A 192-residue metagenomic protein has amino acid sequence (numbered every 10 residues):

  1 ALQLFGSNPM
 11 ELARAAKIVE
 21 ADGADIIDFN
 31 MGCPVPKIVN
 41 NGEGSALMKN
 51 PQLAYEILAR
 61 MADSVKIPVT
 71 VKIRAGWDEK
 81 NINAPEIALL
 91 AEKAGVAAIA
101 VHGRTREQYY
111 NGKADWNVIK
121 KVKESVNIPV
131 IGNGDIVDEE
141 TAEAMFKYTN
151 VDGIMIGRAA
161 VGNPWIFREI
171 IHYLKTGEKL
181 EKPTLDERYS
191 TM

Functional and structural regions predicted by a protein language model:
A1-A24, A46-L53: Glycine-rich anion/phosphate-binding loops
A1-L4, I27, V69-I73, V101 (+2 more regions): Hydrophobic faces of well-ordered beta-strands that scaffold small-molecule active sites in alpha/beta enzyme cores
F5-S7, G32-P34, K72-D78, R104-R106 (+2 more regions): Active-site beta-loop-alpha junctions enriched in small/polar residues
M10-E11, P68, I73-E86: Active-site glycine- and acidic-residue-rich loops that bind and position anionic ligands or nucleotide-like cofactors
K17-K37, E43: A contiguous, low-structure linker/loop signature
P36-L53, R104-W116, K175-K179: Glycine-rich tight-turn/loop motif centered on a GG-T
S45-L47, Q52-D63, V71-I73, L89: Conserved beta-alpha-beta core of the PfkB/ribokinase-like small-molecule kinase fold
E56-A59, S64-K66, K80-A98, Y110 (+3 more regions): Alpha/beta catalytic cores of nucleotide-metabolism and tRNA/nucleoside-modifying enzymes
